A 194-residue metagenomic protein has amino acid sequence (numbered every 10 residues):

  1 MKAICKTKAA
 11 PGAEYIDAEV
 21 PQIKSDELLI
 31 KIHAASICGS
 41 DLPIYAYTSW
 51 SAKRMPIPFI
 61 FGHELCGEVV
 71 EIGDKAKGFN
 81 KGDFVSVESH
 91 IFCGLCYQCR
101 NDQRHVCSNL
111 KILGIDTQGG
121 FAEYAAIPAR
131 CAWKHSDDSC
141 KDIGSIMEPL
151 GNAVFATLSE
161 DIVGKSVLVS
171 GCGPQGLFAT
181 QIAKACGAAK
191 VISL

Functional and structural regions predicted by a protein language model:
K2, E27-L29, K165-S166: Residues that mark the start of a beta-strand
A10-Y15, G39-S40: Short N-terminal binding/cap micro-motifs at the start of the first secondary-structure element
A18, D41, G67-V69, G82 (+4 more regions): Buried hydrophobic positions in well-ordered alpha/beta secondary-structure cores of metabolic enzymes
P21-A35, W50-Y97, S136-D138: Glycine-rich beta-strand-centered segment in the early N-terminal region that forms part of a ligand/cofactor-binding
H33-A34, P128, G171: A secondary-structure boundary/capping signal
C38, F79, E88-D137: Cysteine-cluster motifs in flexible loop/terminal segments that predominantly coordinate metals
S40-A46: Cytochrome P450 core scaffold surrounding the K-helix E-X-X-R motif and the conserved "meander" helix-loop region
S139-L194: Mid-domain Rossmann-like dinucleotide-binding core that forms the NAD(H)/NADP(H) cofactor-binding site
